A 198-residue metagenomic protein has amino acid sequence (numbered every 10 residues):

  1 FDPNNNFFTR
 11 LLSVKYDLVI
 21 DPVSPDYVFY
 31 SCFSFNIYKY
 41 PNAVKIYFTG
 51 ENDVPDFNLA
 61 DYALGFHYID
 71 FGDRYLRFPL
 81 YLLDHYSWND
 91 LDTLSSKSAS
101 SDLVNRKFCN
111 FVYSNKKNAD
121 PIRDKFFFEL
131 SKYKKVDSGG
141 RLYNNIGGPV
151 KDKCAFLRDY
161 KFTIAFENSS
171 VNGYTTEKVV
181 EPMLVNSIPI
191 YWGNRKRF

Functional and structural regions predicted by a protein language model:
F1-F198: Nucleotide-sugar donor-binding catalytic core of glycosyltransferases
